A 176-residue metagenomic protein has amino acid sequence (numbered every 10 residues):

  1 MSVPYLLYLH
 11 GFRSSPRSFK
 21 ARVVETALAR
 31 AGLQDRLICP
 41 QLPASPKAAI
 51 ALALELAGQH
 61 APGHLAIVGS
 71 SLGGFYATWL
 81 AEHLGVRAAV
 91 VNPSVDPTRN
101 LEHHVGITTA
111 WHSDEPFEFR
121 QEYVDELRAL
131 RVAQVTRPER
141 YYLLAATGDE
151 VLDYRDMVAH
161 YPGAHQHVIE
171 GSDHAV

Functional and structural regions predicted by a protein language model:
S2-P62: Active-site catalytic motif of lipid deacylating hydrolases and related acyltransferases
Y5, H64-A66, R87: Structural motif
H10-S14, S71, T147: Active-site glycine-rich loops that stabilize anionic/oxyanionic intermediates across multiple enzyme folds
R22, T26, T78, R155-V158: Active-site phosphate/pyrophosphate- and oxyanion-stabilizing loops and adjacent acidic/basic residues in soluble
G63-A66, R140-Y142: Short active-site oxyanion
V68-A77: Gly/Ala-rich beta-loop-alpha elbow adjacent to hydrolase catalytic centers
W79, H83: Active-site signature of alpha/beta-hydrolase-fold catalytic machinery across serine- and Asp/Cys-nucleophile hydrolases
V86-V176: The alpha/beta-hydrolase serine catalytic core
